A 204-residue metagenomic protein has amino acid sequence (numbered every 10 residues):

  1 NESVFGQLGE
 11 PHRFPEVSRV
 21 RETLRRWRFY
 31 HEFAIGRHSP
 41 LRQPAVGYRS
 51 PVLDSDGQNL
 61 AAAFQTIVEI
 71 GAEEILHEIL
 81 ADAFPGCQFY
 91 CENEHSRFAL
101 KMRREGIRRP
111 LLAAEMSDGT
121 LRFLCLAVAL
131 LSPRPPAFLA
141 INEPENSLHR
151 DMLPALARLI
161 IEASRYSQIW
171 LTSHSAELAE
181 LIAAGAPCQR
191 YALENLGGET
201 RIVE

Functional and structural regions predicted by a protein language model:
N1, M102-G106, E204: Secondary-structure transition/turn motif
N1-E78: Electropositive, glycine-dotted interaction segments that contact anionic polymers or phosphate-rich ligands
P15, L76, L124-A127, L156-R158 (+1 more regions): A generic local structural motif
I35-R37, R97, G197-R201: A short acidic, often aromatic-flanked loop/helix-cap motif at beta-alpha or helix-coil junctions that lines enzyme
Q65, E78-L131, F138-L153: Conserved ABC ATPase signature
I67-I70, S147, Y166: Residues at alpha-helix boundaries and the short loops/turns that link adjacent helices
P133-P135, R165-Y166: Short loop/turn elements that form and flank the Walker-type P-loop nucleotide-binding site in RecA-like NTPase cores
P154-E204: C-terminal lobe/lid and adjacent interdomain/linker elements of RecA-like ASCE P-loop ATPase modules
